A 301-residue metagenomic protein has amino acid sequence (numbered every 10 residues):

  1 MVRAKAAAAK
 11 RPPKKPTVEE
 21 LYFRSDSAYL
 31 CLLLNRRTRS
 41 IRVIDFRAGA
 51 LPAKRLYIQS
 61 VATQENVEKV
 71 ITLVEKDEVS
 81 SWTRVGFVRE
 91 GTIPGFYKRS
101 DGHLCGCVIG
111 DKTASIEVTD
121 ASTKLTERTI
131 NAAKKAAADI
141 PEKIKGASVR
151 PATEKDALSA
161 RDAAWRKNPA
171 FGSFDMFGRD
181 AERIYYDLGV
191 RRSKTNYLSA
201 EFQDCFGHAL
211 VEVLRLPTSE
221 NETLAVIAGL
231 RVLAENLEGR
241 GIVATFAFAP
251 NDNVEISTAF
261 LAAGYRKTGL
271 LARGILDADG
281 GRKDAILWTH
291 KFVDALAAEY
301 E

Functional and structural regions predicted by a protein language model:
V2-K14, R37-D45, T119-D175, E299-Y300: Short amphipathic alpha-helix that is part of the acyltransferase structural core
P16-S40, F46, E154-N221: A conserved beta-strand-loop-helix scaffold within acyl/acetyltransferase catalytic domains
A48-V61, R84, N221-L237, E255-T258 (+1 more regions): Conserved acetyl-CoA-binding loop-helix of GNAT-fold acetyltransferases
A62-V74, L237-A249: Conserved GNAT acetyl-CoA-binding A-motif
I71-L73, V88-H103, R266-G281: Conserved catalytic-core motifs of GNAT/GCN5-like acyltransferases
I71-V79, A247-S257, G274-L276: Conserved beta-strand-loop-alpha-helix junction that forms the acyl-donor binding cleft
L73, D77, F96-Y97, G102 (+4 more regions): Preference for well-ordered, secondary-structure-rich cores of eukaryotic proteins
Y97-A121, A136, I275-E301: C-terminal "cap" of GNAT-fold acetyltransferases
